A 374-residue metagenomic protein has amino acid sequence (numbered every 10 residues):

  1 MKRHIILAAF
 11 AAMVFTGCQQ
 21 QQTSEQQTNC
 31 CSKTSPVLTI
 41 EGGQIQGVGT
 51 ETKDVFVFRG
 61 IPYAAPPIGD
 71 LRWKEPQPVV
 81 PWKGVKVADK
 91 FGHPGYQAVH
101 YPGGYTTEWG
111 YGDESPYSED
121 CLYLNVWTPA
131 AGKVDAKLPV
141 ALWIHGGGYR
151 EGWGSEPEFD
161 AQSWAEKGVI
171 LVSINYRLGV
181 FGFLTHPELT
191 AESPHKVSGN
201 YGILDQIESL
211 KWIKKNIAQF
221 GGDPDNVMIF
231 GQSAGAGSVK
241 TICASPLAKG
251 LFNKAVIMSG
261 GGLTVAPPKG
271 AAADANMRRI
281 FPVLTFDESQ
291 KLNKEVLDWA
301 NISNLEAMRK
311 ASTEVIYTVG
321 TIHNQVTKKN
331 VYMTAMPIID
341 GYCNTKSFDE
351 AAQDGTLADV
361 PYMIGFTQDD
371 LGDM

Functional and structural regions predicted by a protein language model:
I5-M13: Sec-dependent N-terminal signal peptides
F15-G17: C-terminal motif of bacterial Sec signal peptides marking the signal peptidase cleavage site
Q19-N200, P224, V331: Non-catalytic accessory segments of hydrolases
E119-C121, H195-Q219, T285-K291: Alpha/beta-hydrolase active-site loop
G146, Y201-D205, S233-A236: Active-site loop->helix "elbow" adjoining a glycine-rich segment at hydrolase catalytic centers
N175, F230, S245, V256-S259 (+1 more regions): Alpha/beta-hydrolase-fold catalytic nucleophile elbow
K215, K240, K249, M258-M374: Substrate-access "cap/lid" subdomains that shape and gate the entrance to catalytic or ligand-binding pockets
F220-Q232: Alpha/beta-hydrolase fold nucleophile elbow
